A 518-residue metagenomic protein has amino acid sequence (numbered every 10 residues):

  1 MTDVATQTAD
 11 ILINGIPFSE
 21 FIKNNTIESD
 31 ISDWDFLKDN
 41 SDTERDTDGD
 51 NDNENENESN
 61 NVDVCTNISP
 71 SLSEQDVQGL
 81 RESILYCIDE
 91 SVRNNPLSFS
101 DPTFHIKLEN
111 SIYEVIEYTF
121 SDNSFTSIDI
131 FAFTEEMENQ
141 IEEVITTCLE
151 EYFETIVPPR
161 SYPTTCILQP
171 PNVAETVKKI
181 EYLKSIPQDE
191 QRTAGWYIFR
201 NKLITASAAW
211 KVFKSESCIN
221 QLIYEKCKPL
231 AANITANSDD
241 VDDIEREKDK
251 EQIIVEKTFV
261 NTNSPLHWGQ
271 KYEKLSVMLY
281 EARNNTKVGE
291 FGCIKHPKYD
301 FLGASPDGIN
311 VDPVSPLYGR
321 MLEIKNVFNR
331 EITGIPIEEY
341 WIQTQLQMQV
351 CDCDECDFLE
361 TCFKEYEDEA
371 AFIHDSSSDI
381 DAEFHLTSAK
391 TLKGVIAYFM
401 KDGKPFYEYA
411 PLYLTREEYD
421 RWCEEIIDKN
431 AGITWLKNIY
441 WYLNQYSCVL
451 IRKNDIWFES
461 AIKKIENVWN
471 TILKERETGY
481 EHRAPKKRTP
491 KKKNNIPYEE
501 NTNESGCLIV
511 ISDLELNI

Functional and structural regions predicted by a protein language model:
M1-I518: Accessory terminal regions of nucleic-acid processing enzymes
